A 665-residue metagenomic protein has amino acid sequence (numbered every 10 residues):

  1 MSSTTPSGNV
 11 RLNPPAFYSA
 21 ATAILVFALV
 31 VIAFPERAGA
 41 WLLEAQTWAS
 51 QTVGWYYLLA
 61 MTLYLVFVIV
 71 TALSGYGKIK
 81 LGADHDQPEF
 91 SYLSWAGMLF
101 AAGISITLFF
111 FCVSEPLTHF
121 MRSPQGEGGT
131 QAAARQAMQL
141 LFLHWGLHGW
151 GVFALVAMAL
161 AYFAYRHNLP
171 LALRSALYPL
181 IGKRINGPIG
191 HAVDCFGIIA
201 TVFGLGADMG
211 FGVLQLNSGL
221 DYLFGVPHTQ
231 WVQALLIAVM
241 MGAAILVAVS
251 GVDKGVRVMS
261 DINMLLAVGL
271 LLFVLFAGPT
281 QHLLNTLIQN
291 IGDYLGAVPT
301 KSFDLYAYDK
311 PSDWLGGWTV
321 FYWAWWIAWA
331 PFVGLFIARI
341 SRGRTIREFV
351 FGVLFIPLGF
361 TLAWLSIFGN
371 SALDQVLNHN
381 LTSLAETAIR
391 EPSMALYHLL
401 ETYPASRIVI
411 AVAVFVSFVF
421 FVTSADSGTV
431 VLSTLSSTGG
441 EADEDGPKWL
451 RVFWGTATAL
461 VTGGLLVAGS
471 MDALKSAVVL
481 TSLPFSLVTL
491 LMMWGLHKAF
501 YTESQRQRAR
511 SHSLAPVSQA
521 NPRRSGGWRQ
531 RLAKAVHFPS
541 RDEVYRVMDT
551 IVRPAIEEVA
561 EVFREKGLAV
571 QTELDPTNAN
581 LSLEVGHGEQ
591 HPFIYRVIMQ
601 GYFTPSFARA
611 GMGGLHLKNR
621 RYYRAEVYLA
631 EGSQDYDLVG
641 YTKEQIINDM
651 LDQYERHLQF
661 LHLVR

Functional and structural regions predicted by a protein language model:
S2-A133, L272, F500: N-terminal alpha-helical transmembrane segments of multi-pass membrane transport and channel/translocase proteins
S2-G8, A40-Q46, L73-Y92, L117-L140 (+5 more regions): Flexible loop linkers connecting adjacent transmembrane helices in multi-pass alpha-helical membrane transporters
S2-V10, F34-A49, V68-E89, A137-H144 (+7 more regions): Membrane-water interface regions at transmembrane-helix termini and the short interhelical loops of multi-pass membrane
S7-P15, S50-G54, D84-A102, A137-L147 (+5 more regions): Transmembrane-helix boundary/entry motifs in multi-pass membrane transporters
G8-I32, L65-V68, I104-L108, L143-L214 (+5 more regions): Helix-loop-helix module between adjacent transmembrane segments
N9-I24, G182-H191, V226-I245, V249 (+4 more regions): Loop-to-transmembrane helix boundary motifs in multi-pass membrane proteins
F111-S123, V274-A297, L358-R390: Extracellular/periplasmic helix-exit of transmembrane alpha-helices
L169-L171, G197-N217, P331-V350, R407-S436: Membrane-helix boundary/coupling elements in multi-pass transport proteins
